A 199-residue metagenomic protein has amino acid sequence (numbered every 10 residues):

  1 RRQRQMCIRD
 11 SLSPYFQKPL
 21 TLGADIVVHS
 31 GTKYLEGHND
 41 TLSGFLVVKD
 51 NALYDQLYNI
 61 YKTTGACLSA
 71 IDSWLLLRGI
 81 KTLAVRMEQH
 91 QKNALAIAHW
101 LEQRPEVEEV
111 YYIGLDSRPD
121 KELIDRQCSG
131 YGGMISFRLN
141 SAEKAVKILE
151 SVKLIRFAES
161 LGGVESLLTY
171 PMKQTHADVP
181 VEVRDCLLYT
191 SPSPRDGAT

Functional and structural regions predicted by a protein language model:
R1-R2, L12-K18: Active-site core of PLP-dependent enzymes with the aminotransferase class I/II
Q3-D10, Y189-P194: Conserved small/polar residues in nucleotide/adenosyl-binding loops
Q5, R9, V27-S30, S69-A70 (+2 more regions): General beta-strand structural signal in soluble alpha/beta enzymes
L12-P14, K33-G37, S166: Short gly/pro/ser/thr-enriched loop/turn and capping motifs at secondary-structure boundaries
L20-L57, K62-L75, G79, L83: Active-site PLP attachment segment
R78-W100, E109-Y111, L123, S129-G133: Structural signature of PLP-dependent enzymes
V107-L188: Conserved C-terminal alpha-helix-loop-beta "cap" of PLP-dependent enzymes that closes/shapes the active-site mouth
